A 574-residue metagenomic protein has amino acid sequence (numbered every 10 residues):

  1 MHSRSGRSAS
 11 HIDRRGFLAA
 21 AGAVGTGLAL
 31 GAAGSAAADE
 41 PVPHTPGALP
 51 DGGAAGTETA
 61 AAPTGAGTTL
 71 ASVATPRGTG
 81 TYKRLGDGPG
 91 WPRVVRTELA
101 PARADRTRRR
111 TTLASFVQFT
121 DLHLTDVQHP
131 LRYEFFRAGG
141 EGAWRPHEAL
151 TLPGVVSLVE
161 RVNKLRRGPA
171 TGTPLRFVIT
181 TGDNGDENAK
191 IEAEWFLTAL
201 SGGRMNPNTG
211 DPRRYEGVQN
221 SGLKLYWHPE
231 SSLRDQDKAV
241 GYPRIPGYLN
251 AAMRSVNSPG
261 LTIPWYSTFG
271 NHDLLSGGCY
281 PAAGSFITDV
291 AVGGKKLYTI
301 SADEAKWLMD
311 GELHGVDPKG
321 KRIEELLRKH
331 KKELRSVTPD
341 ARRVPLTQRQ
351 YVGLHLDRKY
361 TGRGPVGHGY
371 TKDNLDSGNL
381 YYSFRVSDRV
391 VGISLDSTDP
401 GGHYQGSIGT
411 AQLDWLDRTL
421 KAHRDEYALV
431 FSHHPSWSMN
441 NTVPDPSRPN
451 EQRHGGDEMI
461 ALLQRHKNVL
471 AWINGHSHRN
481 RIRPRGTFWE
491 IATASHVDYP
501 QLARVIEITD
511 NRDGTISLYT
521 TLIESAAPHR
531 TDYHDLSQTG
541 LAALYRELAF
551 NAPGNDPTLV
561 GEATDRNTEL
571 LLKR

Functional and structural regions predicted by a protein language model:
M1-I12, T26, D39: N-terminal secretory signal peptides
D13-G27: N-terminal export leaders
L28-H44: C-terminal region of N-terminal signal peptides and the immediate post-cleavage residues of exported proteins
D39-T171, R176-F177, S221-Y248, S267 (+5 more regions): Metal-dependent phosphoesterase/phosphodiesterase active-site architecture
T112, T180-G203, P207-P212, A252-R254 (+2 more regions): Active-site-adjacent structural elements in enzyme catalytic domains
D121, G182-D183, G270, H433 (+1 more regions): Active-site glycine-centered loops adjacent to acidic/histidine catalytic or metal-binding residues that shape
T181-S201, S276-I287, N441-V443, R481-G486: Metal-dependent catalytic neighborhoods of phosphoester/phosphodiester hydrolases
H423-N441: Short acidic, glycine-rich surface-loop motifs adjacent to enzyme active sites
